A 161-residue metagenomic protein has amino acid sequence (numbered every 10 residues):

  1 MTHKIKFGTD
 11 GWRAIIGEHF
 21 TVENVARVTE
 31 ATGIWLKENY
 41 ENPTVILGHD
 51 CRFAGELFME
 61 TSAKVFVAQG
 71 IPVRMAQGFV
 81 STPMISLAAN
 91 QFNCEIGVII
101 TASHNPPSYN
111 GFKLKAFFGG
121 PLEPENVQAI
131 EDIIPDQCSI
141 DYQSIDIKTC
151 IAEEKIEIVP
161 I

Functional and structural regions predicted by a protein language model:
M1-Q69, E95-I96, K148-I161: An N-terminal, well-structured beta->alpha segment
M1-T2, N110-I161: Gly/Ser/Thr-enriched, mixed-charge loops and adjacent short helices that form phosphate/oxyanion-binding elements
G17-F20, Q77, G119-L122: Pocket-edge positions in alpha/beta enzyme catalytic cores
E23, P83, P124-Q128: Generic alpha-helical secondary structure signal
R27, A31-I34, M84-L87, A129-I133: Alpha-helical scaffold segments in soluble metabolic enzymes
I34-W35, V73-A76, T101-S103, P124-A129 (+1 more regions): Short, surface-exposed, polar/charged, turn-prone segments marking secondary-structure boundaries
Y40-F118: Ferredoxin-reductase
